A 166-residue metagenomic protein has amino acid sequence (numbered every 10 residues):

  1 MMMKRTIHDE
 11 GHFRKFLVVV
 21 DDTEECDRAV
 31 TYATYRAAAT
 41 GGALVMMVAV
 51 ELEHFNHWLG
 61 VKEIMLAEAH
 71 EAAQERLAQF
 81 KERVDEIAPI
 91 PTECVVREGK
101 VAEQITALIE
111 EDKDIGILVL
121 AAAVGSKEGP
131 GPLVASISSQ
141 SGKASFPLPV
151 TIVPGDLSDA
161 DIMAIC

Functional and structural regions predicted by a protein language model:
M1-I7, D85-L118, A160: Structural beta-alpha unit
R5, V48-E75, A160-C166: Acidic, proline/glycine-rich short linear motifs
I7-G60: Small/aliphatic-rich secondary-structure junction motif
R14, D114-I117, P147: Conserved acidic residues
Y32, E68-F80, Q104: Short, solvent-exposed amphipathic alpha-helices that sit in or adjacent to ligand/effector-binding or catalytic
V45-M47, E93-R97, T151-V153: General small-molecule cofactor/ligand-binding pocket signal
L120-K143, D159-I162: Glycine-rich, Arg-bearing micro-motifs that act as flexible, cationic patches
